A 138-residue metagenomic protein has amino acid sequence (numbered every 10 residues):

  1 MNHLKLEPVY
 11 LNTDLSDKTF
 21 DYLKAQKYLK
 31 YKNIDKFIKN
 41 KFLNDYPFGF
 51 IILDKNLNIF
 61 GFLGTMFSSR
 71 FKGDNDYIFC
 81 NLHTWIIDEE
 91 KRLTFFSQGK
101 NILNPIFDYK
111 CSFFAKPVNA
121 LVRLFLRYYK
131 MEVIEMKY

Functional and structural regions predicted by a protein language model:
M1-K41, N81, V133, K137-Y138: Short amphipathic alpha-helix that is part of the acyltransferase structural core
D17-K18, I59-L63, R123-L124: Short, solvent-exposed polar/charged micro-motifs at secondary-structure junctions
N40-I51: A short helix-loop-beta-strand connector motif used in the catalytic cores of GNAT acetyltransferases and, in some
P47-G49, F62, I87: Residue-level detection of beta-strand scaffold positions
I51, N58-S68, N81: Conserved beta-strand in the GNAT
D54-N56, P117-V118: Short, flexible beta-strand-to-coil junctions
K55-N58, K72-D76: Short, solvent-exposed loop/turn segments that connect beta-strands within catalytic domains and beta-strand-rich
G73-K137: Acyl-donor binding region in acyl/amide transferases
